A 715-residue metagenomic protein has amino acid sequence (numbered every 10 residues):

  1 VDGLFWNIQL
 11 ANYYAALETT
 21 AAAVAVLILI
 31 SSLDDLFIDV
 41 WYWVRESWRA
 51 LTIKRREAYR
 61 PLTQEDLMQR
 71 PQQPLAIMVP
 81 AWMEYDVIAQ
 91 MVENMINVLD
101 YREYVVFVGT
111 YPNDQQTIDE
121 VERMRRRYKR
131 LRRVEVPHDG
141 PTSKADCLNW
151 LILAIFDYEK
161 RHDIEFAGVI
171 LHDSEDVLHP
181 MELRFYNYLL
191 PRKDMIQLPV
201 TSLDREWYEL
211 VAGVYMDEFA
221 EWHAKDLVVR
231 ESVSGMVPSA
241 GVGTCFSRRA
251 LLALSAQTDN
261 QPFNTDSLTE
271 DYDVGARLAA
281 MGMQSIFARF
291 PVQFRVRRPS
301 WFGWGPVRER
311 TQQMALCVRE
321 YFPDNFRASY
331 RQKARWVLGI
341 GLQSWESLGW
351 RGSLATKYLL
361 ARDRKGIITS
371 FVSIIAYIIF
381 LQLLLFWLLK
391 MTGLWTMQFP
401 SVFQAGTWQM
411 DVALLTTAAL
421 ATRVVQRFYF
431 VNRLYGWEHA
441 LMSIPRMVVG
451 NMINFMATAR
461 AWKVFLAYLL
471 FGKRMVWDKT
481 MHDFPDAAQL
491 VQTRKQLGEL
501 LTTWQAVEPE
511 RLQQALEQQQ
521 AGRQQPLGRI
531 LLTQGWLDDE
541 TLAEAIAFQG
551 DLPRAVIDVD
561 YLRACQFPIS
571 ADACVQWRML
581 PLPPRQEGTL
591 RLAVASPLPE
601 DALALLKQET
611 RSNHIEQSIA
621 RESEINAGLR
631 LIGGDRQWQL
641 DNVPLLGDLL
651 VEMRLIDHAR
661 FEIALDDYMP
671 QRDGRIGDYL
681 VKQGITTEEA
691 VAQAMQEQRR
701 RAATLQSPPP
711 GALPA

Functional and structural regions predicted by a protein language model:
V1-Y13: Short, strongly hydrophobic alpha-helical membrane anchors
Y13-I53: N-terminal membrane-anchoring alpha-helices
F37-M68, S347-K495, A712-A715: Juxtamembrane C-terminal module of membrane proteins
W48-R327, R331-A334: Internal catalytic domains of large membrane-associated glycosyltransferases
R60-P112, V169-L171, I453-D483, A487-T493 (+3 more regions): Acidic, Ser/Thr-rich low-complexity segments on the non-lumenal side of membrane proteins
I77, M95, E175, L278 (+5 more regions): Residue-level signature of catalytic and energy-coupling elements of molecular machines, predominantly ATP/GTP-dependent
R331-S353: Short, charged cytosolic
P485-A715: Non-catalytic accessory regions
